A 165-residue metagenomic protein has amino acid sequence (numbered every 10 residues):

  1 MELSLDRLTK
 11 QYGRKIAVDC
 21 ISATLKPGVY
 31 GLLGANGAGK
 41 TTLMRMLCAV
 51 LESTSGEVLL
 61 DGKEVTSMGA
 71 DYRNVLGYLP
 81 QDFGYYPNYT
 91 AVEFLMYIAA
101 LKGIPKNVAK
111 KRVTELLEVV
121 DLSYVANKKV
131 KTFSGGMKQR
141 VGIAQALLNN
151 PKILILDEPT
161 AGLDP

Functional and structural regions predicted by a protein language model:
L3, A17-V18, R73: Conserved structural motif at the start of ABC-family nucleotide-binding domains
C48: Helix-to-loop junction immediately C-terminal to a conserved catalytic motif
G56-S67, D71-Y72: Conserved ABC transporter NBD signature motif
M96, A100, N107-V125: Conserved ABC ATPase "signature" region
K129-F133: Conserved ABC ATPase signature
N150: Conserved catalytic motifs of ABC-family nucleotide-binding domains
L154-D157: Catalytic Walker B motif of ABC-type/P-loop ATPase nucleotide-binding domains
